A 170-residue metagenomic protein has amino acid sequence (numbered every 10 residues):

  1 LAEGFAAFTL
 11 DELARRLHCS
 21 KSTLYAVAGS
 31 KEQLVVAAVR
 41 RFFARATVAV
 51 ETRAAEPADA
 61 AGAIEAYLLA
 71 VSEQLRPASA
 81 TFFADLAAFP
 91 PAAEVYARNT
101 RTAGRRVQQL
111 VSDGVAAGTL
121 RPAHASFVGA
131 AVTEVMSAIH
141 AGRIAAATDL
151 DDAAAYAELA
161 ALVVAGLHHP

Functional and structural regions predicted by a protein language model:
L1-H18: Short, amphipathic alpha-helix enriched in basic
A2, R16, Q33-E56, G62 (+5 more regions): Alpha-helical structural segments
F5-A7, S22, K31-E32: A short, glycine- and basic residue-enriched loop/turn that sits immediately adjacent to a domain's principal
H18-A28: Short hydrophobic/aromatic patch on the recognition helix
R45, A70-A78, V135-G142, A165-P170: Phosphate/oxyanion-binding loops and surfaces in catalytic or ligand/nucleic-acid-binding neighborhoods
L69-T119, A145: Short secondary-structure transition hinges
F82-L86, A93, A116-A161, P170: Hydrophobic/aromatic-rich alpha-helical bundle segments in the mid-to-C-terminal region
